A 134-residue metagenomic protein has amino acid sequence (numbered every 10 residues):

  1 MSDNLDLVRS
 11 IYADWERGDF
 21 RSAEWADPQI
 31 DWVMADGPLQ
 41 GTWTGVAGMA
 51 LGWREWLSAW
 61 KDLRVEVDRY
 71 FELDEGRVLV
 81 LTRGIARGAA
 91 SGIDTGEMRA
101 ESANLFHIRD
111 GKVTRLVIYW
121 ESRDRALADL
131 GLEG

Functional and structural regions predicted by a protein language model:
M1-G134: C-terminal and inter-domain tail/linker signature
